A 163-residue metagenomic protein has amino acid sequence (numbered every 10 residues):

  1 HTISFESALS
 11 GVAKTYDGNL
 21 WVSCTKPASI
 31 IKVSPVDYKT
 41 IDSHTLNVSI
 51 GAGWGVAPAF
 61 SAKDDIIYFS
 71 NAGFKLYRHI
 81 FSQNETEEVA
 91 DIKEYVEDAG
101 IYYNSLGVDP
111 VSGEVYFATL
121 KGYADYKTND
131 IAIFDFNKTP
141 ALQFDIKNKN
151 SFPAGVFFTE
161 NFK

Functional and structural regions predicted by a protein language model:
H1-S4, K39-G51, E85-D98, P140-K147: A short beta-strand motif characteristic of beta-propeller blades
T2-K14, W21-V33: Outer-membrane pore/translocation modules
S7-Y16, I50-D64, D98-V108, N148-K163: Repeated scaffold domains used in trafficking and secretory/extracellular systems, primarily beta-propellers
T15, L20-P27, S61-G73, D109 (+1 more regions): Conserved beta-strand positions in repeat-built beta-propeller and related beta-rich domains
P27-S34, G73-I80, A124-I133: Structural motif
V33, Y38-N71, K75-H79: Detector for outer-membrane/organellar transmembrane beta-barrel domains, recognizing the amphipathic beta-strand
S34-K39, I80-E85, D135-T139: Short loop/turn segments that connect beta-strands within beta-propeller blades
Q83, D109-K163: Hydrophilic extracytoplasmic domains
